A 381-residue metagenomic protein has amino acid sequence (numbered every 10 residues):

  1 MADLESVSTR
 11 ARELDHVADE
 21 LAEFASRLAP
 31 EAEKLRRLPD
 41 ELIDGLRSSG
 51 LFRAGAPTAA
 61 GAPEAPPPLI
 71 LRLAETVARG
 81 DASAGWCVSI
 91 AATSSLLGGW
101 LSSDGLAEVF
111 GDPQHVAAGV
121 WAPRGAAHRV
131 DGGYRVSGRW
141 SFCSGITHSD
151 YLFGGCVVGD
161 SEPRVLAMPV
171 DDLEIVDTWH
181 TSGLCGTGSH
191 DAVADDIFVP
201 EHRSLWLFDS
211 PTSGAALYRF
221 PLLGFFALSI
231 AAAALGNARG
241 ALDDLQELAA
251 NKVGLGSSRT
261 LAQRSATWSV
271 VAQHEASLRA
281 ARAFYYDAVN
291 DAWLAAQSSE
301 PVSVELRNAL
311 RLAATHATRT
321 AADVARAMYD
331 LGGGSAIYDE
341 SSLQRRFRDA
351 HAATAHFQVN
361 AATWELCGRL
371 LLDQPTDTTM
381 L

Functional and structural regions predicted by a protein language model:
M1-D19, T379-L381: Basic/polar N-terminal segments that are highly enriched at the extreme N-terminus, encompassing both cleavable
D19, G236, A272-R279, R311 (+3 more regions): Generic structural signal for well-ordered, non-transmembrane alpha-helical segments in soluble/cytosolic regions
S26, P30-E33, A280-A313, Y329-I337: C-terminal helix-coil-helix/basic helical segment that borders enzyme active sites and/or dimer interfaces and provides
D40-S48, F52-S149: Glycine-rich flavin
F142-D177: A short core secondary-structure module
S182-L184, S189-R279: Glycine-rich beta->alpha junctions and the first turn(s) of the following alpha-helix
D323-D330, A361-E365: Short segments within alpha-helical structural elements
G334-L381: Glycine-rich phosphate/cofactor-binding loops in nucleotide/flavin-utilizing enzymes
